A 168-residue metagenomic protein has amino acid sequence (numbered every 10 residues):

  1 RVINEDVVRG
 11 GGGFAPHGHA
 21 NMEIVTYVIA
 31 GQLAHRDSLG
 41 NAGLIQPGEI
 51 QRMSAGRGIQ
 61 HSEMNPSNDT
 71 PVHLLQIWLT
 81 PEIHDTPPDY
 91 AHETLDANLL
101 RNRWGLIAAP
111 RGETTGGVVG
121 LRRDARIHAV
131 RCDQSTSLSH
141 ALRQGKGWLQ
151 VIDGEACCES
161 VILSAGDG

Functional and structural regions predicted by a protein language model:
R1-G168: Jelly-roll (double-stranded beta-helix
